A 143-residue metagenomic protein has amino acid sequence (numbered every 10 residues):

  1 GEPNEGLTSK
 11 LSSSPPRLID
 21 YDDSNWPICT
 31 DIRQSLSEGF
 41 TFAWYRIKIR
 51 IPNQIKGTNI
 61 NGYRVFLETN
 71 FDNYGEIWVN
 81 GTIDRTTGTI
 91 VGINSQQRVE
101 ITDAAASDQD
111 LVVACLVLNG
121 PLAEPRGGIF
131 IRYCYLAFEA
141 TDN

Functional and structural regions predicted by a protein language model:
G1-P15, W26, A105-N143: An acidic-aromatic loop/edge-strand motif
L11-S24, N73-G75, D84, I90: Disulfide-rich extracellular domains of secreted proteins
L18, W26, T41, I49 (+2 more regions): Aromatic-lined ligand-binding clefts that engage carbohydrates, nucleic acids, or primary amines
D20-F42: Edge strands and adjacent loops of beta-rich recognition modules
D22, C29, P52, E68-N70 (+2 more regions): A structural detector for beta-sheet-dominated domains
D31, E76-V99: Solvent-exposed beta-strand/loop surfaces of large extracellular or lumenal domains
I32-E38, I47, E100-A105: Beta-strand-rich interaction surfaces with strong enrichment in secreted/lumenal proteins
E38-F40, I60, G92-N94, A104-D108: Surface-exposed coil/turn segments at beta-strand junctions on protein surfaces, enriched
